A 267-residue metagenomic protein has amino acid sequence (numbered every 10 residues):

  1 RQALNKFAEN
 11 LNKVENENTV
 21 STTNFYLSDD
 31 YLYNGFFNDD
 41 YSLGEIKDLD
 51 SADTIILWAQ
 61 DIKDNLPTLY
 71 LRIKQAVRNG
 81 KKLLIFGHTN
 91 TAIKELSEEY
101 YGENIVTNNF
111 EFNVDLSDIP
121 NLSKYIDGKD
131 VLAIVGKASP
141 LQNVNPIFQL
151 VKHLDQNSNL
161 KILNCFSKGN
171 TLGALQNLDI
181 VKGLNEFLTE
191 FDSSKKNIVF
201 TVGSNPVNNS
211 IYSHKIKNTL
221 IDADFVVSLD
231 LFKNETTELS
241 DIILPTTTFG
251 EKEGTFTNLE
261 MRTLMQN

Functional and structural regions predicted by a protein language model:
R1-Q2, N12-E15, V20-T22: Amphipathic alpha-helical
A8-E17, K152-N159: Short helix-loop-beta junction
T22-N267: Non-catalytic alpha/beta scaffold blocks inside enzyme catalytic domains
